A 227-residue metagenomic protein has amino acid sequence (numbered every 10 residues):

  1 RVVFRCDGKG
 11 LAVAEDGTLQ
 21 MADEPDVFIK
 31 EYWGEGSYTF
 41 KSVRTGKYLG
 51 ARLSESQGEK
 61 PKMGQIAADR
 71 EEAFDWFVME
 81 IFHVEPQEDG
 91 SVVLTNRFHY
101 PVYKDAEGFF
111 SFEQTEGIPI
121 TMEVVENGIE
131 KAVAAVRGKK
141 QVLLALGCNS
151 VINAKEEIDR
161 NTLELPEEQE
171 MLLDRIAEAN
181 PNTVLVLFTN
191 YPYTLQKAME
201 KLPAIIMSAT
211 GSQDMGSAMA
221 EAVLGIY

Functional and structural regions predicted by a protein language model:
R1-K139, L144, E156: Lectin-like carbohydrate-binding module/patch detector with strong preference for beta-trefoil
G128, A132-A135, E168-L172, A198 (+2 more regions): Stable alpha-helical elements in mature extracytoplasmic
R137-V142, A179-V184, K201-P203: Loop/turn elements at helix/coil->beta-strand transitions in domains of secreted/extracellular proteins
L144-A145, M207: Redox-cofactor binding/interface segments in oxidoreductases and associated redox assembly factors
L146-P166: Glycine/threonine-rich flexible loop motifs
P166-P181: A long, amphipathic alpha-helix that forms part of the scaffold/cap immediately adjacent to metal-dependent active
F188-Y227: Secreted, periplasmic, or luminal enzymes acting at the cell surface/secretory milieu
